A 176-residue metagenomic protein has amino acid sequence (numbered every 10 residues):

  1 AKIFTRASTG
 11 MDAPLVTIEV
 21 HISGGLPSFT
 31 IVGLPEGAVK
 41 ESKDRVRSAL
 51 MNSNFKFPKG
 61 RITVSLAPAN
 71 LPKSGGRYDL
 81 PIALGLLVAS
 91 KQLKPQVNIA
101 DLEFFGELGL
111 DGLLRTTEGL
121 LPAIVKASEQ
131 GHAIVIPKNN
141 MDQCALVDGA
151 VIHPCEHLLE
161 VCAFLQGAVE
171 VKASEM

Functional and structural regions predicted by a protein language model:
A1-M176: Peripheral, non-AAA+ core regions of ATP-driven protein-machinery
